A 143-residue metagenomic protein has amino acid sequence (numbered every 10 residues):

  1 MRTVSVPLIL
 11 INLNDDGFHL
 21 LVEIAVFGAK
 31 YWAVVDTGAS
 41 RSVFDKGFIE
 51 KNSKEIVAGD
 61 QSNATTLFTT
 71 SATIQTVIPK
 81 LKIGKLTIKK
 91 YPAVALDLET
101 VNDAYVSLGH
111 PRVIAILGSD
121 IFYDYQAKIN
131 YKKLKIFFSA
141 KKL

Functional and structural regions predicted by a protein language model:
M1-L143: Pepsin/retropepsin-fold aspartyl endopeptidases
